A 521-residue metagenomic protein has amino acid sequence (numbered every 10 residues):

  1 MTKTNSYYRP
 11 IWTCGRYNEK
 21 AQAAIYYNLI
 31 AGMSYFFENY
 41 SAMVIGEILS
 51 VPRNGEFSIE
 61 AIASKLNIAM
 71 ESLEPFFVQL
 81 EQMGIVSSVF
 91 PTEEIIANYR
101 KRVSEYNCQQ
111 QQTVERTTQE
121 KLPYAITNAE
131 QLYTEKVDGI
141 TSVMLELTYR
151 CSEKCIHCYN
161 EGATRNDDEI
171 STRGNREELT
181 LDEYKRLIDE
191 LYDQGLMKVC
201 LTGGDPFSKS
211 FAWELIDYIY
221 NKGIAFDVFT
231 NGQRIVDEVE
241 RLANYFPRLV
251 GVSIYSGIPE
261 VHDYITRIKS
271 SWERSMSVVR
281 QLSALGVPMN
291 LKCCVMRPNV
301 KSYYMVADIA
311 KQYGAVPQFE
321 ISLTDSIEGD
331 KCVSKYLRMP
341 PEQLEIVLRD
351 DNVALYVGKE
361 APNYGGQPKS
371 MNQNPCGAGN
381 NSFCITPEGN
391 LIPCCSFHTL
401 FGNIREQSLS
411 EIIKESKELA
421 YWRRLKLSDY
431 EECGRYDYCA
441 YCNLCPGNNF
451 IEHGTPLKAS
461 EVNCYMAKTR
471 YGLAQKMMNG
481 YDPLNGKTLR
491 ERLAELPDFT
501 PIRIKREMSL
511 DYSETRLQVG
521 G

Functional and structural regions predicted by a protein language model:
M1-V51, T127, T134, E491-T500: Acidic, low-complexity/disordered tracts enriched in E/D and polar residues
T2, T13-G15, T172, R248 (+2 more regions): Radical SAM enzyme [4Fe-4S]-AdoMet core and its adjacent flexible, acidic and glycine-rich loops/tails across
S6-R9, H398-G521: Flexible mid-to-C-terminal extensions adjoining Fe-S/redox cofactors in radical SAM and related proteins
R53-L66: Short acidic, hydrophobic short linear motifs in intrinsically disordered regions
P75-Q79, I85-S87, V103-R241, Y245-R248 (+2 more regions): Conserved alpha-helical substructure of the radical SAM core
S87-F90, L444: Short beta-strand "wing" residues that participate in macromolecule-binding interfaces
S152, I156-Y159, G377, I392 (+3 more regions): Cys/His/Pro-rich metal-binding microdomains
